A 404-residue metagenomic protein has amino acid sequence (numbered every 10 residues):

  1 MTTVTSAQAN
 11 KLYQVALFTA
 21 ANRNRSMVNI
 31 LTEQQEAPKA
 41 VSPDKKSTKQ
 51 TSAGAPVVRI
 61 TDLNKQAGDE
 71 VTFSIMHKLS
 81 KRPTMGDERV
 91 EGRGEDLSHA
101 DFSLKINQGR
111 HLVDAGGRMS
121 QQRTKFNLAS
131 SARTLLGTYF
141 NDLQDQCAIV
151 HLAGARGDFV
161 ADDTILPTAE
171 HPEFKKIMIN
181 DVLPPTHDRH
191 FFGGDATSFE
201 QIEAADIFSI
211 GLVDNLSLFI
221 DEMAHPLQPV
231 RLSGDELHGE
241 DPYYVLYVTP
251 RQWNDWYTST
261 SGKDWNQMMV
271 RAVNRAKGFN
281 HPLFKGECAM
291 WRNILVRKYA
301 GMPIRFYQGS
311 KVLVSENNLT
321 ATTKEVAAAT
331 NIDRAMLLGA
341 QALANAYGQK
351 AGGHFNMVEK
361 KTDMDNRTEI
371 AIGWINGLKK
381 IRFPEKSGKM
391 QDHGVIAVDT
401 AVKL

Functional and structural regions predicted by a protein language model:
M1-L104, K386-V395, D399-K403: N-terminal "assembly arms/tails" that initiate or stabilize quaternary assembly in self-assembling proteins
T2-A21, L31, H171-L404: Sequence/fold signature of self-assembling virion shell proteins
T32-A40, L79-K81, I149-F159, E222-H225 (+1 more regions): Short regulatory "switch" loops immediately downstream of catalytic or recognition motifs within protein catalytic
Q50-S52, K125-L136, F159-L166, Y299-E316: A broadly tuned preference for mixed-charge, low-complexity surface segments
F73, A100-D195, L237-Q252, M364-W374: Long, contiguous amphipathic alpha-helices that act as assembly "spine/axial" helices in icosahedral shell and virion
G94-T124, T330, R334, L338-Y347 (+1 more regions): Short acidic, glycine/tyrosine-flanked loop/strand segments centered on an H-E-D-like triad
D96-A100, S130-S131, G137-F140, V270-R275 (+1 more regions): Glycine-rich loops and low-complexity Gly/Arg-rich segments that provide flexible linkers or classic glycine-based
